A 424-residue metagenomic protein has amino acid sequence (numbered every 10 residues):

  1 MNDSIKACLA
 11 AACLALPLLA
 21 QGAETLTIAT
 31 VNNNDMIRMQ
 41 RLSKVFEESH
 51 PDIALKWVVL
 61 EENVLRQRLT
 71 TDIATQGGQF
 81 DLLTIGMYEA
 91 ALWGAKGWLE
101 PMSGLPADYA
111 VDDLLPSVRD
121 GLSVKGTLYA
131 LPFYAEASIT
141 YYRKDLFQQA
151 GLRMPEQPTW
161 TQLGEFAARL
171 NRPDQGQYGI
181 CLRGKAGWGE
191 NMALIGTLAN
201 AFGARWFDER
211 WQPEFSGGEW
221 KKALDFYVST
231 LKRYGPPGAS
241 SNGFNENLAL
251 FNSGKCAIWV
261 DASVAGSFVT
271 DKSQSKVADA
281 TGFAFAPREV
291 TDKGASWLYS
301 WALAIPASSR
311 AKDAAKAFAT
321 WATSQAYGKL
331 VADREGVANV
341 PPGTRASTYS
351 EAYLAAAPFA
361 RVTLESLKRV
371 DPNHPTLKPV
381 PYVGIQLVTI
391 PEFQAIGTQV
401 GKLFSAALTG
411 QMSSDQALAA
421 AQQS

Functional and structural regions predicted by a protein language model:
A23-N33, I53-V58, D81-L82, Y129 (+2 more regions): Short, well-ordered beta-strand elements
T25-R41, L60-E62, E136, Q386-E392: Extracytoplasmic "Venus flytrap"
N33-A54, V400, L418: Short, polar/charged alpha-helical segment
K44-S117, G121-S123, Q149-R153, L250 (+2 more regions): Extracytoplasmic "Venus flytrap"/periplasmic binding protein-like
G86-I139, T161-Q162, G179, N191-L194 (+3 more regions): Hinge/lid segment of periplasmic solute-binding proteins
A90-W98, S117-P155, R183-E209, W297-P306 (+1 more regions): Periplasmic solute-binding protein
F166-R169, E209-S241, G282-A286: Glycine-centered hinge/linker elements that transmit conformational signals in sensory and ligand-binding systems
V264-V277, E289-Q399: C-terminal lobe and pocket-closing loops of periplasmic/extracytoplasmic Venus-flytrap solute-binding proteins
